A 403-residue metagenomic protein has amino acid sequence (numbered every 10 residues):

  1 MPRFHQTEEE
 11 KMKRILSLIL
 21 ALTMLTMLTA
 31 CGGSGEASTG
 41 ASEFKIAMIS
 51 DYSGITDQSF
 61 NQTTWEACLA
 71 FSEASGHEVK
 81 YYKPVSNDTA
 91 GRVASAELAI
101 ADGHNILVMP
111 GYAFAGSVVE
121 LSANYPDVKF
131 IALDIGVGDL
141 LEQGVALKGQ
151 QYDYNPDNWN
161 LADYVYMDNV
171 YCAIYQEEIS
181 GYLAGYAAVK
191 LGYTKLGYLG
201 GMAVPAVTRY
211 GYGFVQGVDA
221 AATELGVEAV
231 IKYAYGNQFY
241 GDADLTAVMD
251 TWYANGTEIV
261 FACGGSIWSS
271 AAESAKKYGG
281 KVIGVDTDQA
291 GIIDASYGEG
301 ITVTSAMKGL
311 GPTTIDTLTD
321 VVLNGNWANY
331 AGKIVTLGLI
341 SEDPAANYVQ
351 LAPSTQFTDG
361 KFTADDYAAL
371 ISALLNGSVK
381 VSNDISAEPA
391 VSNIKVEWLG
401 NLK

Functional and structural regions predicted by a protein language model:
M1-K11: Short, Lys/Arg-enriched N-terminal segments with co-localized hydrophobic residues within the first ~10-30 amino acids
Q6, L16-S17, S95: Sequence-pattern detector for short linear motifs and compositional/periodic biases rather than a specific fold
K13-A21: Sec-dependent signal peptide recognition, specifically the positively charged N-region followed immediately by
M27-A30: C-terminal motif of bacterial Sec signal peptides marking the signal peptidase cleavage site
G32-S34: Bacterial signal peptide processing site
A37-K403: A residue-level marker of the well-folded mature domains of exported/periplasmic proteins
